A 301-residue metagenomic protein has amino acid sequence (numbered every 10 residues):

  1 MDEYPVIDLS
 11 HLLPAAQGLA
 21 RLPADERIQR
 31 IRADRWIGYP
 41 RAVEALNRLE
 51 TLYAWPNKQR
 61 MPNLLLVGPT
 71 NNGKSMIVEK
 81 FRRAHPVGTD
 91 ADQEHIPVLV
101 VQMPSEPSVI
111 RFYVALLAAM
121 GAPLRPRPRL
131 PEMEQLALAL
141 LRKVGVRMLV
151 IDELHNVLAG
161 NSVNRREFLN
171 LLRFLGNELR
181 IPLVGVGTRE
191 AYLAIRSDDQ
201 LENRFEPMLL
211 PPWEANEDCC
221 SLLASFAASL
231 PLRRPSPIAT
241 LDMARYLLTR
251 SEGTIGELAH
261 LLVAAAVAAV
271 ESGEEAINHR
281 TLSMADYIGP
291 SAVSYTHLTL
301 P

Functional and structural regions predicted by a protein language model:
M1-R60, S291-L298: A short, basic N-terminal segment
D2-P14, E217, A228-L298: C-terminal alpha-helical "lid" subdomain
D8-L9, P14-P23, L46, S108-F112 (+4 more regions): Mid-core helix/loop region of P-loop NTP-binding domains shared across ATPases and GTPases
M61-L65, V98, M148: Residue-level preference for the first positions of well-ordered beta-strands
M61-V78: Walker A/P-loop nucleotide-binding motif
K74-E94: P-loop NTPase Walker A phosphate-binding motif
V98-P107: A short hydrophobic beta-strand->loop->alpha-helix junction that borders the nucleotide-binding pocket of P-loop NTPases
L158, F168-I238, D242: The catalytic "switch" region of P-loop NTPases
